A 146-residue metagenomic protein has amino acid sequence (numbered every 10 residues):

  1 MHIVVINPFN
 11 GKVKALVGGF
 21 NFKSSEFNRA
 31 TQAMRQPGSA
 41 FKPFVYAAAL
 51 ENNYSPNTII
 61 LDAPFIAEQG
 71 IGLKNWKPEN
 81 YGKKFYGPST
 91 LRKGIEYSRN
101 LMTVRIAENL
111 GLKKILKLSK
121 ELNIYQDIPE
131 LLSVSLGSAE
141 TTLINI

Functional and structural regions predicted by a protein language model:
M1-K23: A short, well-structured edge-of-sheet supersecondary motif
H2, P37-F41, L91, R99 (+3 more regions): Hydrophobic (often cysteine-bearing) scaffold residues that line and stabilize catalytic clefts of nucleotide/cofactor
N10-G11, M34-D62, G94: Active-site SXXK
F22, L50, N57, N123-I128: Proteins synthesized as precursors that undergo proteolytic processing into mature forms
F22-A33: A short, polar/charged loop-to-alpha-helix boundary motif
Y54-I115: Conserved catalytic neighborhood of penicillin-recognizing serine enzymes
L110-Q126: Short, charged, amphipathic alpha-helices and their helix-cap/turn boundaries
Y125-I146: Active-site-proximal helix/loop microenvironment of the serine DD-peptidase/beta-lactamase transpeptidase fold
